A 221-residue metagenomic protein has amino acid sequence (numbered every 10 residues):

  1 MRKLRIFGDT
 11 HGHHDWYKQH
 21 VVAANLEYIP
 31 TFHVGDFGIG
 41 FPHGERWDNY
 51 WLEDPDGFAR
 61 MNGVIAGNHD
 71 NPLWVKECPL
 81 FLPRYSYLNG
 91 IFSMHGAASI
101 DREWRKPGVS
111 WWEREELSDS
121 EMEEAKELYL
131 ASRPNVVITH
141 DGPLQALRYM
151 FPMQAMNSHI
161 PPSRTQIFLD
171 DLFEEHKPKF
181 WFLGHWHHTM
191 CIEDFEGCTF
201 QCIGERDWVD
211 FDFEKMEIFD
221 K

Functional and structural regions predicted by a protein language model:
M1-R5: Extreme N-terminal starter segment of soluble prokaryotic enzymes
I6-G8, T31-D36, M61-H69, V136-H140 (+2 more regions): Active-site neighborhood of phospho(di)ester-bond hydrolases with catalytic His/Asp-centered motifs
F7, G12-N89, S158, S163-I167: Core catalytic region of metal-dependent phosphoesterases/phosphodiesterases, especially metallo-beta-lactamase-like
H11-Y17, G38-P42, N68-V75, S99-R102 (+3 more regions): Active-site environment of divalent metal-dependent phosphoester hydrolases
N25-L26, W51-A59, L130-A131, F173-H176 (+1 more regions): Short, conserved loop/helix-junction motifs that constitute active-site signature segments in enzyme catalytic cores
N62-V64, F81, Y87, I91 (+3 more regions): Conserved beta-strand scaffold positions in the cores of enzyme catalytic domains, especially in NTP/NDP-utilizing
N89-R164: Active-site-proximal loop/helix segment associated with metal-binding centers of metalloenzymes
D171-E175, H187-K221: Binuclear metal-dependent phosphoesterase catalytic core
